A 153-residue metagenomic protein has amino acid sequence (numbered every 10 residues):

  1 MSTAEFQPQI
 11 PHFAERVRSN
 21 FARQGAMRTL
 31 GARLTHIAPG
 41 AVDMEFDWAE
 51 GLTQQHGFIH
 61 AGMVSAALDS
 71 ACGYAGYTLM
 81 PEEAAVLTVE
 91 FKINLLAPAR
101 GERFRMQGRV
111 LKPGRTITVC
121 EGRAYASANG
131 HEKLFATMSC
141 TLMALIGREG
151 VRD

Functional and structural regions predicted by a protein language model:
M1-E45: Non-catalytic linker/capping segments at the edges of enzyme domains
S2-P8, P98-G101, R105-D153: HotDog/MaoC-like acyl-thioester-processing domains
R28-L30, G40-V42, A85-F91, E102 (+1 more regions): A generic structural signal for short beta-strands and their flanking turns/coil linkers
I37-G40, P81, R100, R115: Short strand-connecting beta-turns/loops that link adjacent beta-strands
F46-W48, L95, A144: Hydrophobic residues in beta-strands and at strand termini
D47-A71: Hot-dog-fold acyl-thioester-processing enzymes
Y74-R105, V110: Hydrophobic beta-strand-centered segment that forms part of the acyl-chain substrate-binding groove
